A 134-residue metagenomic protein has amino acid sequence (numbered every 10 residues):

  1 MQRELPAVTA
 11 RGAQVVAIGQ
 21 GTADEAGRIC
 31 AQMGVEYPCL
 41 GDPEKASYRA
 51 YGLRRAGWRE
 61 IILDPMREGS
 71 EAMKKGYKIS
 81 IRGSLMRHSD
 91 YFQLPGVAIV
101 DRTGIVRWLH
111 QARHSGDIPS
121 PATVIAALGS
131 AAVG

Functional and structural regions predicted by a protein language model:
M1-R49: Structural microenvironment flanking redox-active thiols in thiol-disulfide oxidoreductases
C30-Q32, E36-G116: Thiol/selenol-based redox catalytic cores and closely related redox-interacting motifs
S115-A131: A short, polar/charged loop-to-alpha-helix boundary motif
